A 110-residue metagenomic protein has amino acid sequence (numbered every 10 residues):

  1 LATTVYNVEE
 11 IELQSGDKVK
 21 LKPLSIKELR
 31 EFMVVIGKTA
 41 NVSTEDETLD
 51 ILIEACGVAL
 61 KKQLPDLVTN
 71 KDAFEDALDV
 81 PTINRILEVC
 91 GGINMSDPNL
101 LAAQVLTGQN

Functional and structural regions predicted by a protein language model:
A2-V8, D17-N110: Short, surface-exposed, charged amphipathic helix/loop patches that serve as local interaction elements
L13: Acidic surface patches and DE-rich sequence motifs
